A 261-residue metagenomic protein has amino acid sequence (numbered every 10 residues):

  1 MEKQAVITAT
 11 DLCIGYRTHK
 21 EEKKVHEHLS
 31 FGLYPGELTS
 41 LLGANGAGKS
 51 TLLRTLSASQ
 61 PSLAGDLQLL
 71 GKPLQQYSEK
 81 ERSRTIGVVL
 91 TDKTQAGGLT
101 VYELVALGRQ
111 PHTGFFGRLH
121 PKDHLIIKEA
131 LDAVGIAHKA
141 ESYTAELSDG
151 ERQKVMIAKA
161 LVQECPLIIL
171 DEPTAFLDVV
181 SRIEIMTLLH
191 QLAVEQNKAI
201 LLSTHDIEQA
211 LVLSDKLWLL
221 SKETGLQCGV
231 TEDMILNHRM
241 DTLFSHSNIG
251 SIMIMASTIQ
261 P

Functional and structural regions predicted by a protein language model:
I7, H26-H28: Conserved structural motif at the start of ABC-family nucleotide-binding domains
L42-A44: The feature captures the beta-strand-to-loop junction immediately N-terminal to the Walker
S57: Helix-to-loop junction immediately C-terminal to a conserved catalytic motif
G65-P73: Conserved ABC transporter NBD signature motif
P121-K139: Conserved ABC ATPase "signature" region
Y143-L147: Conserved ABC ATPase signature
I168-D171: Catalytic Walker B motif of ABC-type/P-loop ATPase nucleotide-binding domains
